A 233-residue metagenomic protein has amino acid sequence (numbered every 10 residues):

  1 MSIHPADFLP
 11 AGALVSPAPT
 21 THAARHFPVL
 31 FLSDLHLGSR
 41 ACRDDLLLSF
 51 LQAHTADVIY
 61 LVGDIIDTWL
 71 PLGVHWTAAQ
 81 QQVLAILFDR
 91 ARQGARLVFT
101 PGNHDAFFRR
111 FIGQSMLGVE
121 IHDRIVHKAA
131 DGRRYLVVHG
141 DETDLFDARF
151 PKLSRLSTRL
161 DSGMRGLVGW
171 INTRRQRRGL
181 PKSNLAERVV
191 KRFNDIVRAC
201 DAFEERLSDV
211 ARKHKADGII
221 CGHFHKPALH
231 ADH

Functional and structural regions predicted by a protein language model:
S2-A11, H22-P28, L37-D131: Core catalytic region of metal-dependent phosphoesterases/phosphodiesterases, especially metallo-beta-lactamase-like
P17-T21: Hydrophobic transmembrane helical bundles of multi-pass organellar membrane proteins
V29-F31, Y60-L61, V137, I220: Structural motif
D34, G63-D64, G102, H139 (+1 more regions): Active-site glycine-centered loops adjacent to acidic/histidine catalytic or metal-binding residues that shape
H36-D44, S157, D161-M164: Active-site glycine- and acidic-residue-rich loops that bind and position anionic ligands or nucleotide-like cofactors
T68-Q93, N172-G179, L185-V197, S208-I219: N-terminal short leaders/motifs
L117-R124, L136, D141, L145-L153 (+1 more regions): Conserved beta-sheet core of the metallophosphoesterase superfamily
G140-F203: Active-site-proximal loop/helix segment associated with metal-binding centers of metalloenzymes
